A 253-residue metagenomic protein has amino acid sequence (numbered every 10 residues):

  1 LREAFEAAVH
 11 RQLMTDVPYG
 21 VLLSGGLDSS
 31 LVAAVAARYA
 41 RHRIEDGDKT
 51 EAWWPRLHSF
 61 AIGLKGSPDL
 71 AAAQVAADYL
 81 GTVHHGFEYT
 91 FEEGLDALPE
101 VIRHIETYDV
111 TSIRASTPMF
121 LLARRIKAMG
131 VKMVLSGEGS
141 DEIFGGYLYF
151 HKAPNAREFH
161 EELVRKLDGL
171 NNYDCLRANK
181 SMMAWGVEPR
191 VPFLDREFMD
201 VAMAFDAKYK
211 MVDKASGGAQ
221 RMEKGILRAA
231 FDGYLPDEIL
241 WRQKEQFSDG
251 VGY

Functional and structural regions predicted by a protein language model:
L1-L235, D249-G252: ATP-dependent adenylate-handling active sites, centered on carboxylate activation for C-N bond formation
L240, K244-Y253: Hydrophobic, amphipathic alpha-helical faces that serve as interaction scaffolds
